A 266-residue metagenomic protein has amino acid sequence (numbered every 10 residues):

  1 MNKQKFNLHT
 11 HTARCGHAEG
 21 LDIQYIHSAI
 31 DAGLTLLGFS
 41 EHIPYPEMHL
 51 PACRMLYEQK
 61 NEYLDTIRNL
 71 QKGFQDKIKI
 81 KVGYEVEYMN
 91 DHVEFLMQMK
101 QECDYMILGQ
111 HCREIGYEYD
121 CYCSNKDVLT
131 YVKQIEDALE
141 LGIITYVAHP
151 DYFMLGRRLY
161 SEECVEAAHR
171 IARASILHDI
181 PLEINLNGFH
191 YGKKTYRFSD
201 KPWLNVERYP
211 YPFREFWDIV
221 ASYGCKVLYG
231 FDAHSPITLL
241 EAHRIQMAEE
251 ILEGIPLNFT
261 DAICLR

Functional and structural regions predicted by a protein language model:
M1-L8, T12, D22, H27 (+2 more regions): Charged catalytic cores and adjacent phosphate/nucleic-acid-binding surfaces used for phosphate/nucleic-acid chemistry
M1-V86, N90, K100, E162-E166 (+4 more regions): An N-terminally biased module of ancient metal coordination in phosphate/nucleic-acid-related enzymes
L34, F39, C103, I143-I144 (+1 more regions): A structural motif
F39, L108, G230: Short beta-strand and adjacent tight-turn residues that come in two discontinuous sequence segments and form the edges
P44-P46, C112-Y117, Y191, S235: Conserved radical SAM core fold
L50-C53, Y57-E183: Extended substrate/RNA-proximal surfaces in nucleic-acid metabolism proteins
